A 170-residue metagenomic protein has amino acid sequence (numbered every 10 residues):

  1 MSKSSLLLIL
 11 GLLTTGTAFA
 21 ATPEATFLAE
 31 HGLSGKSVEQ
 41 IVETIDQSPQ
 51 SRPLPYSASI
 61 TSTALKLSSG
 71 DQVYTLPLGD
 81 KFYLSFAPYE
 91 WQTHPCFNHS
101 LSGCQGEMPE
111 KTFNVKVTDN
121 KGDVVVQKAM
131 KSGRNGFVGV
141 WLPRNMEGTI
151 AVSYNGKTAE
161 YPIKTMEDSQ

Functional and structural regions predicted by a protein language model:
M1-L7: Bacterial N-terminal signal peptides that target proteins for export
T15-A18: N-terminal signal peptide c-region/cleavage motif recognized by signal peptidases
T22-Y89: N-terminal secretory signal peptides
L78-V125: Mid-length scaffold segments of soluble, non-membrane domains
S132-V140: Glycine-centered loop-to-beta-strand initiation motif
G139-E147: Short Pro-Gly-centered beta-turn/loop motif in secreted/extracellular proteins
M146-G156: Short, aromatic- and glycine-rich surface loops/edge beta-strands on solvent-exposed regions
K157-Q170: Edge beta-strands of extracellular beta-sandwich domains
